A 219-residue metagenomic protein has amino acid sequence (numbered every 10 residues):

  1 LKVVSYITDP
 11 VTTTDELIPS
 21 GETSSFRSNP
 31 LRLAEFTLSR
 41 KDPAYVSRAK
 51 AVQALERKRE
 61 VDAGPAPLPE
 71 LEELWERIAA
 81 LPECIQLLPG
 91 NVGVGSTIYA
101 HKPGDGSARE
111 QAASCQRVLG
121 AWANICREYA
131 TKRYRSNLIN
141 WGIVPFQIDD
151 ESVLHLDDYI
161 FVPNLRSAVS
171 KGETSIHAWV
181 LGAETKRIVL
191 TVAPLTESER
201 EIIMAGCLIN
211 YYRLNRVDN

Functional and structural regions predicted by a protein language model:
L1-N219: Fe-S-dependent hydro-lyases/dehydratases of central metabolism
